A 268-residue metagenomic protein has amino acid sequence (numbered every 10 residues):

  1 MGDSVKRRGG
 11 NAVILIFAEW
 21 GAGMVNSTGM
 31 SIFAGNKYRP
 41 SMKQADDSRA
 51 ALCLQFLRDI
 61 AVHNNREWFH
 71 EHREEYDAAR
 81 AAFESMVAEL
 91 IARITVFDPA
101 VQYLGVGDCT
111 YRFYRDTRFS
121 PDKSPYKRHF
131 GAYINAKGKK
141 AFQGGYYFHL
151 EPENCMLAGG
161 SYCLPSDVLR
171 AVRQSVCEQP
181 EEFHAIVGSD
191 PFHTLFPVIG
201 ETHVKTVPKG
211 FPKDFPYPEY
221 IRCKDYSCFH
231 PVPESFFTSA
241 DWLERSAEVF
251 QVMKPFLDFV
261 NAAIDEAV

Functional and structural regions predicted by a protein language model:
M1-A12: Extreme N-terminal basic, low-complexity initiation segments that serve as generic localization/processing leaders
I14-I16, G23-N26, I32, K37-Y38: Short, positively charged and aromatic/hydrophobic N-terminal segments
K43-D59, R66, V87-L90, E181 (+2 more regions): Long, solvent-exposed, polar/charged low-complexity segments
C53, R58-Y111: Active-site acidic/histidine clusters and adjacent loop/turn architecture that either coordinate catalytic ions
T95-A141: Hydrophobic/aromatic-rich structural module bridging two neighboring secondary-structure elements via a short loop
A136, S161, H230-V232: Short, structured patches in soluble enzyme cores that scaffold and shape functional sites
P152-H203: Compact, glycine/acidic-enriched structural inserts
